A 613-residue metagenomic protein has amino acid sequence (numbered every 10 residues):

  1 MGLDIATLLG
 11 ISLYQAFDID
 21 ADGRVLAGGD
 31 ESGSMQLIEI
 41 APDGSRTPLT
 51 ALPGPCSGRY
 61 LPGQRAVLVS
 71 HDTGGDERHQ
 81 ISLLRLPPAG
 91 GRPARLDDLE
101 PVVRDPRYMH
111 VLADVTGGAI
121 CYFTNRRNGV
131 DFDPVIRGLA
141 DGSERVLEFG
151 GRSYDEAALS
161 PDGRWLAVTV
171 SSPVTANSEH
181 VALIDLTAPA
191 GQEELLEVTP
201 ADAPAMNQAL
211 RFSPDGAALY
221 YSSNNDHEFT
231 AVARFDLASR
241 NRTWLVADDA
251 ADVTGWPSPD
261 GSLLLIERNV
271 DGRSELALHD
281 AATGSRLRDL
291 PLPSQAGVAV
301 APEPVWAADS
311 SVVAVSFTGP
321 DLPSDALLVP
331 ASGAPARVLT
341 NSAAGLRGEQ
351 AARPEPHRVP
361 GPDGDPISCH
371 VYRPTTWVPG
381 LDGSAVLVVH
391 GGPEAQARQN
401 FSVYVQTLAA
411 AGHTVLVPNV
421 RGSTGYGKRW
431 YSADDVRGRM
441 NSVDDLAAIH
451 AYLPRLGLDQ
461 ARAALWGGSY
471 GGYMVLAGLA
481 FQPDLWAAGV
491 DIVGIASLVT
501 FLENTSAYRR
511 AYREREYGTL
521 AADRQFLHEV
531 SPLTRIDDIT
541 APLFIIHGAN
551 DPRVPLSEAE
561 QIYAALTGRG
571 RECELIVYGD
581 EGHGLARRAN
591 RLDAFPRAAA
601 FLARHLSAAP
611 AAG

Functional and structural regions predicted by a protein language model:
M1-G383, P393-A411, G438, A451-R455 (+1 more regions): Peripheral, non-catalytic segments that deliver or gate enzyme domains
L26, A385-L387, F544: Conserved beta-strand elements of the Class I
S82, V135, A182, A233 (+5 more regions): Conserved Rossmann-like nucleotide-binding pocket used by diverse enzymes that bind dinucleotide cofactors
A385, A409-N419, E574: A fold-wide structural signal in alpha/beta-hydrolase
V388, N400-V403, F481, Q561: Alpha-helical transmission elements in cytosolic ATPase-linked domains
V389-G391, H547: The conserved beta1-alpha1 loop
V420-G613: Active-site-proximal cap/loop segments of hydrolase catalytic domains
